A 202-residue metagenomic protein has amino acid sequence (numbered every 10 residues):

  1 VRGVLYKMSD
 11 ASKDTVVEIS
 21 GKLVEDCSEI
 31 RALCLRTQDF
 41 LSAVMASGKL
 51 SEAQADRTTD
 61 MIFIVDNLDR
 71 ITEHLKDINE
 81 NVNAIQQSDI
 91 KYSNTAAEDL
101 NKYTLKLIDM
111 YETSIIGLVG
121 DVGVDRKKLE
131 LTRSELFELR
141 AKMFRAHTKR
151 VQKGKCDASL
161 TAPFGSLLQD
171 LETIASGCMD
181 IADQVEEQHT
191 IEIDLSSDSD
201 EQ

Functional and structural regions predicted by a protein language model:
V1-Q202: Cytosolic, long alpha-helical scaffolding segments
